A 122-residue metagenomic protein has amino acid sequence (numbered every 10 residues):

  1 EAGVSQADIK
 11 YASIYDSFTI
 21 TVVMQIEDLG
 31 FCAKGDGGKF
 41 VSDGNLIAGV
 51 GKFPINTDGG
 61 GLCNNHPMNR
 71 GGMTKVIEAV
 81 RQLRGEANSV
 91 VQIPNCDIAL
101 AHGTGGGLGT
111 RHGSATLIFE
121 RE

Functional and structural regions predicted by a protein language model:
E1-E122: Claisen-condensing/thiolase-fold acyl-transfer catalytic domains that form or cleave C-C bonds in fatty acid
